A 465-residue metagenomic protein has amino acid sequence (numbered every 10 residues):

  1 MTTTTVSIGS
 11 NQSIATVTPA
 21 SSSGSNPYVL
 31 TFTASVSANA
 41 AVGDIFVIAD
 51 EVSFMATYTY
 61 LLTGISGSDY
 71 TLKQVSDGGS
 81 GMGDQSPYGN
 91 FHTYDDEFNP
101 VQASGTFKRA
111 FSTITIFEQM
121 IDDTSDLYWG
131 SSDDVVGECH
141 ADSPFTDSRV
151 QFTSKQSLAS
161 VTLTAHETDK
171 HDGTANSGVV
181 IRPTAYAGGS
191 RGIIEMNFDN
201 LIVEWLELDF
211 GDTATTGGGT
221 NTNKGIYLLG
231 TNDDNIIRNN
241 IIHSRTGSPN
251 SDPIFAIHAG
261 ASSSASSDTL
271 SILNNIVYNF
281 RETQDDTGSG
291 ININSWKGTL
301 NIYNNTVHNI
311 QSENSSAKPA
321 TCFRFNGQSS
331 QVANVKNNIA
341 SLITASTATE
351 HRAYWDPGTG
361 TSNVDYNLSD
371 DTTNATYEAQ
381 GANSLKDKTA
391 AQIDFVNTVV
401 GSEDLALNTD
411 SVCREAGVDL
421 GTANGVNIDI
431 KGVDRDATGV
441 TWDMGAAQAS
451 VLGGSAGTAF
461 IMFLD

Functional and structural regions predicted by a protein language model:
M1-V6, S10, G453-D465: Viral virion structural and adsorption modules
T2-Q119, N176: Small/polar beta-strand repeat architecture
V36, E51-F54, G67, S76-G79 (+10 more regions): Acidic glycine-/aspartate-rich tracts in secreted/extracellular proteins
D44, Y58, D133-V135, T146-S148 (+14 more regions): The right-handed parallel beta-helix/beta-solenoid scaffold, focusing on the short coil/turn and N-cap positions
Y88-Y94, S154-N221, T246, K388-D394 (+1 more regions): Right-handed parallel beta-helix/beta-spiral solenoid domain characteristic of secreted/periplasmic
S112-T115, S125, W129-V161, H166-K170 (+1 more regions): N-terminal extracellular ligand-recognition/capping segment immediately after the signal peptide
L228, N239-I242, P249-A406: Predominantly extracellular beta-rich ligand-binding scaffolds that present long acidic/polar faces for carbohydrate
S384-V451: C-terminal accessory segments
